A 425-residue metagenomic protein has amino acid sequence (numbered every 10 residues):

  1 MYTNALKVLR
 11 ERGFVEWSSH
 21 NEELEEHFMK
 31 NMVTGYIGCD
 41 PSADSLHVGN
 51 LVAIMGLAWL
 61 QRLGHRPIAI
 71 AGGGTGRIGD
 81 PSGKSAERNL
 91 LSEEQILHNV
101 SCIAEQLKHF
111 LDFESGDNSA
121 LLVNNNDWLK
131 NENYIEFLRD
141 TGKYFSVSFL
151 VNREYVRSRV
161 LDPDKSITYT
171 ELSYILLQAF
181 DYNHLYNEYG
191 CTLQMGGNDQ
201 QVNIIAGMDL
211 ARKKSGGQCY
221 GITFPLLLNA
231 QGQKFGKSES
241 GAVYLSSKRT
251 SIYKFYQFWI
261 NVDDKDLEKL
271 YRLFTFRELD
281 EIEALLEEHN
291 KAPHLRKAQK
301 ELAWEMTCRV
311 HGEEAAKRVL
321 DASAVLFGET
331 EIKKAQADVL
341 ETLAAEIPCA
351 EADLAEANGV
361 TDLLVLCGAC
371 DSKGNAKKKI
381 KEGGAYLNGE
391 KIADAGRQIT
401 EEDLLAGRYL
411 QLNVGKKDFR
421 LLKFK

Functional and structural regions predicted by a protein language model:
M1-N198, I205-M208, S215-Y220, Q233: NTP-dependent nucleotidyl-transfer catalytic core
D40, D44, D80, D112 (+17 more regions): Acidic-enriched, low-complexity/disordered segments with a strong bias for Aspartate over Glutamate
G73-G74, Q200, G383, D418: A generic "binding-loop/recognition-motif" signal
Y134, Y169-Y182, I204, I252-F255 (+4 more regions): Short runs of predominantly hydrophobic/aromatic residues within well-ordered alpha helices that form helix-helix
K214-K425: Conserved nucleotide- and phosphate/pyrophosphate-binding catalytic cores in adenylate/nucleotidyl-handling enzymes
